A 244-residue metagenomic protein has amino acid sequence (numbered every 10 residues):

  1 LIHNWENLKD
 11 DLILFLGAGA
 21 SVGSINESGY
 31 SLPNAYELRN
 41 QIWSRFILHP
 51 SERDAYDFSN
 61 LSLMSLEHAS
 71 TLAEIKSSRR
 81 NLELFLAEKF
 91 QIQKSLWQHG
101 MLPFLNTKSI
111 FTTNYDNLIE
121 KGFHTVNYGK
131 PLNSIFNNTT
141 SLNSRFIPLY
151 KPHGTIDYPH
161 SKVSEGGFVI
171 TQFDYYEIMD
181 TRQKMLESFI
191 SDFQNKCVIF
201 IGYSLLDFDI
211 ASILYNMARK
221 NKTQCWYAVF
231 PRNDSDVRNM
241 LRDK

Functional and structural regions predicted by a protein language model:
L1-C197, I201-K244: Conserved catalytic-core helix/loop/strand module for nucleotide-ribose chemistry
